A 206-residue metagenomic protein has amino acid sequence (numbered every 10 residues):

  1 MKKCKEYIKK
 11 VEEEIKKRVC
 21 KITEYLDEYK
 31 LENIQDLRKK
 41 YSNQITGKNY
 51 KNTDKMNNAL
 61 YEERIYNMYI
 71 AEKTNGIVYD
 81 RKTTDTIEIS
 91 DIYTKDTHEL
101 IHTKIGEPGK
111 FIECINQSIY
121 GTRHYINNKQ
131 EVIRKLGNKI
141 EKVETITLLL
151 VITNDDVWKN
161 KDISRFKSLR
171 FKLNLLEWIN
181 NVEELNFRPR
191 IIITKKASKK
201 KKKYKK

Functional and structural regions predicted by a protein language model:
M1-Y50: Long, charge-dense tracts
T46-Y61: Long, low-complexity, polar/charged, intrinsically disordered or flexibly structured peripheral segments
N67-S90: Active-site metal-binding core of divalent-cation-utilizing nuclease and nuclease-like domains
Y69-T74, Y120-N128, N180-V182: Short helix-loop-beta junction
I92-I105: Conserved catalytic cores of phosphodiester-cleaving nucleases, focusing on short active-site segments
G106-K139, V143, V151: Catalytic cores of nucleic-acid endonucleases
E131-L176: Extended, compositionally biased
K161-K206: Polybasic (Lys/Arg-rich)
